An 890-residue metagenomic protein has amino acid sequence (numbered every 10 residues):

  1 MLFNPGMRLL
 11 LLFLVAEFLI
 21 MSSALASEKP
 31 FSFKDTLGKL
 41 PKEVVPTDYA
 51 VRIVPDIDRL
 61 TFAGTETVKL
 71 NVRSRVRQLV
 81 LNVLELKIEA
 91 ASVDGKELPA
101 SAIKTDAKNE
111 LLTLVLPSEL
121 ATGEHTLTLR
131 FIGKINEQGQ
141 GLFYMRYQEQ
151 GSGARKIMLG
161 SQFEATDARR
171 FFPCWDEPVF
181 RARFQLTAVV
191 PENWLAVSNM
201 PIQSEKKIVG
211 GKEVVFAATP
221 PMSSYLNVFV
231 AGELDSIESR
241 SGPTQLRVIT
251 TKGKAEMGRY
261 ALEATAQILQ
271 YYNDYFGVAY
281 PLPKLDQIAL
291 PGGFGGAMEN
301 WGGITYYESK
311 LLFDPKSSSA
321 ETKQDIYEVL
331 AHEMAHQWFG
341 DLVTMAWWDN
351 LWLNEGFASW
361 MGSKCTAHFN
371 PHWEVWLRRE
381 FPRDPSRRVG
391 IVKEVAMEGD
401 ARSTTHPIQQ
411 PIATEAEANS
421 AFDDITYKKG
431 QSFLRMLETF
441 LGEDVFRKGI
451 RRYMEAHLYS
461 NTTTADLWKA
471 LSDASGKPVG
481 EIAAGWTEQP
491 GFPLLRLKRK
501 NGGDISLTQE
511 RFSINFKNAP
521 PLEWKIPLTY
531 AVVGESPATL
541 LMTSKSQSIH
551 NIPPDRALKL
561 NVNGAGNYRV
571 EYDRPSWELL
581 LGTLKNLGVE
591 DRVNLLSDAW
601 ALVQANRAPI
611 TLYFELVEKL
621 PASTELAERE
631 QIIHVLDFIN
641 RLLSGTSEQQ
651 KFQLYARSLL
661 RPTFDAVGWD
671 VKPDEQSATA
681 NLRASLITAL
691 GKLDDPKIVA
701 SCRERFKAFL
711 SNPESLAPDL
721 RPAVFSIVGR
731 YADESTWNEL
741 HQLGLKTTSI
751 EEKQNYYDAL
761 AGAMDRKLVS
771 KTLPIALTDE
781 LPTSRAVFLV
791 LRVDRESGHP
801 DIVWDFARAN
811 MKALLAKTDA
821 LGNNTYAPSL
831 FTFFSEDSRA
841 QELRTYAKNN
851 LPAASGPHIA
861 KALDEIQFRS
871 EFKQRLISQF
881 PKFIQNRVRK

Functional and structural regions predicted by a protein language model:
R8, M158, F216, Q245-K517 (+6 more regions): Hydrophobic alpha-helical and helix-loop surface patches within well-folded domains that function as non-catalytic
F18, A24-A63, R146-I157, D176-P178 (+1 more regions): N-terminal, polar/Ser/Thr-rich
F31-P41, A121, R130-Q185, G232-L234 (+3 more regions): Glycine/proline-rich low-complexity spacer/linker segments in large multi-domain proteins
G64, S161-T166, P173-A331, W360 (+4 more regions): Hydrophobic helix-coil surface modules that form long, contiguous segments used for peptide/substrate interaction
T67-E85, Q185-P191, T508, F512-L528: Surface-exposed beta-strand/loop patches in extracellular or lumenal glycoproteins
E85-Q150, P173-D176, S546-P553: A surface-exposed beta-strand-loop module
K87-D94, V479-E481, F492-N561: Beta-strand-rich binding/interaction modules
E394-V395, A401, D424, S506-T508 (+3 more regions): Long, ordered, helix-rich scaffold segments
